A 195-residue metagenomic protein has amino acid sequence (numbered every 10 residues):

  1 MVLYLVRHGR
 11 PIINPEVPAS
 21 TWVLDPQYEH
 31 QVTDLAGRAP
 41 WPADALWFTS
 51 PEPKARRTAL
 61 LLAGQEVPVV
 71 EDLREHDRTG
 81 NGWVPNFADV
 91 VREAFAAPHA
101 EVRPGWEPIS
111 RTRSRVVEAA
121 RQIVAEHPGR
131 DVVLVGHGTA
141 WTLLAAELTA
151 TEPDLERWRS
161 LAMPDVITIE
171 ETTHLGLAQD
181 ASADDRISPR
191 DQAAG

Functional and structural regions predicted by a protein language model:
M1-V2, R38, P68-V69, E75-D89 (+1 more regions): Acidic, low-complexity terminal tails and accessory targeting/binding regions of phosphate-metabolizing enzymes
M1-V67, P104: Active-site-proximal alpha-helix that buttresses catalytic centers in soluble enzyme cores
L3, A45, R130-G138: Generic beta-sheet signal
R10-I12, P53-A55, R74-E75, G138-W141 (+2 more regions): Short, solvent-exposed loop/turn segments at secondary-structure junctions
W22-V23, L62-E118, W158, A178: Phosphate-handling substructures
P40-A43, I123-D131: Glycine-rich phosphate-binding loop signature in dinucleotide/nucleotide-binding domains
T49-S50, S114, V135-G136: Short beta-strand scaffold positions
L61, L143-E147: Active-site signature of alpha/beta-hydrolase-fold catalytic machinery across serine- and Asp/Cys-nucleophile hydrolases
